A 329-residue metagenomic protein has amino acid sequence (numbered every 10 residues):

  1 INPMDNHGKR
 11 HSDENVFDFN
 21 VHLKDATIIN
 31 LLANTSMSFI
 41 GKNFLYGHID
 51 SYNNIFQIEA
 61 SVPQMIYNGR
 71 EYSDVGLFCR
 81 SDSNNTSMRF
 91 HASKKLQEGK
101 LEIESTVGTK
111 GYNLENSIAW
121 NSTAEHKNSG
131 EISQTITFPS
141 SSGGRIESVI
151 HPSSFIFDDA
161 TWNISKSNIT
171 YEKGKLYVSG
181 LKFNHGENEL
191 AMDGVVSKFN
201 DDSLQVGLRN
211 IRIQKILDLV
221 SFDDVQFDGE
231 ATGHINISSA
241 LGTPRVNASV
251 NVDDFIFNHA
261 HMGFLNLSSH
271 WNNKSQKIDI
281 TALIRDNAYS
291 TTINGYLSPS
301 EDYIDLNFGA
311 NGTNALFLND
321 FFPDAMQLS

Functional and structural regions predicted by a protein language model:
I1-N236, A240-S329: Interface amphipathic segments
